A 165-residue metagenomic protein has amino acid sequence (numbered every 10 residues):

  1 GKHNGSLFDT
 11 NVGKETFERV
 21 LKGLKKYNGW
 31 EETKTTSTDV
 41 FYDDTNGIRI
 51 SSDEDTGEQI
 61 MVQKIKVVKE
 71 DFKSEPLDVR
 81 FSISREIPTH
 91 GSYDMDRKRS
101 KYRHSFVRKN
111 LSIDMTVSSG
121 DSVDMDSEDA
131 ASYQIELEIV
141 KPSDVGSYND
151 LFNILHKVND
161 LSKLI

Functional and structural regions predicted by a protein language model:
G1-I165: Phosphate-end processing signature that detects enzymes handling 5′-triphosphorylated RNA and polyphosphate
